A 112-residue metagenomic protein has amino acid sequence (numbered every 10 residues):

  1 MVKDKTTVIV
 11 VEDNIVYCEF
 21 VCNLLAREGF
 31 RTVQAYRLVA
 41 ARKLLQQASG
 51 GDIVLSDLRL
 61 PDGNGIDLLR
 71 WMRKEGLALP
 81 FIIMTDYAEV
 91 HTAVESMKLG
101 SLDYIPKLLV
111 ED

Functional and structural regions predicted by a protein language model:
M1-I9, D13, C22: Non-catalytic signal-transmission and effector/linker regions of two-component phosphorelay proteins
I15-A40: Two-component/phosphorelay signaling modules centered on CheY-like receiver
Q34-I53: Acidic, metal-coordinating helix/loop segments flanking the phosphotransfer/catalytic sites of two-component signaling
R37, N64-D67: Acidic catalytic/metal-coordinating carboxylates
K43, I66-L77, E95: Short amphipathic alpha-helix used as the core "switch/output" element in two-component signaling
D57, T85: Active-site residues of response regulator receiver
K107: A Lys-centered signature of the CheY-like receiver
